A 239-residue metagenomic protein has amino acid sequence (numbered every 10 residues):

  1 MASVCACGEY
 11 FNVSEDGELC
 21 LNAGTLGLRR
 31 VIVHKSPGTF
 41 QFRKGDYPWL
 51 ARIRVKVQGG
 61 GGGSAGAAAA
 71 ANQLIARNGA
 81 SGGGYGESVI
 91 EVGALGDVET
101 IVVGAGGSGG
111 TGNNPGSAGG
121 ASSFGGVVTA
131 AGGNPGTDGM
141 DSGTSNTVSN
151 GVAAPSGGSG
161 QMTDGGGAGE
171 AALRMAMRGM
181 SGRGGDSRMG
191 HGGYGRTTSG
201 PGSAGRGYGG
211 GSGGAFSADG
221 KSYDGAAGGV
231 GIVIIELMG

Functional and structural regions predicted by a protein language model:
M1-S36, D138-T144: Glycine-rich, low-complexity segments
N12-V13, N22, G207-G211, A226 (+1 more regions): Beta-strand-rich, repetitive solenoid scaffolds
T25-R54: Beta-strand-rich recognition domains
P37-Q41, Y47, V57-G126, G213-I235: Glycine-rich strand-loop-strand elements at beta-sheet edges
G61, A130, G136, G214 (+1 more regions): Short loop/turn segments at secondary-structure transitions that flank enzyme active sites
G120-S123, G136, G182, M238: N-terminus-centered regions that define maturation/targeting leaders and the start of the first functional domain
T129-S203: Acidic, glycine-rich loop-and-strand cores that form catalytic or ligand-binding grooves in diverse globular domains
T197-F216: Short cationic/low-complexity microdomains
